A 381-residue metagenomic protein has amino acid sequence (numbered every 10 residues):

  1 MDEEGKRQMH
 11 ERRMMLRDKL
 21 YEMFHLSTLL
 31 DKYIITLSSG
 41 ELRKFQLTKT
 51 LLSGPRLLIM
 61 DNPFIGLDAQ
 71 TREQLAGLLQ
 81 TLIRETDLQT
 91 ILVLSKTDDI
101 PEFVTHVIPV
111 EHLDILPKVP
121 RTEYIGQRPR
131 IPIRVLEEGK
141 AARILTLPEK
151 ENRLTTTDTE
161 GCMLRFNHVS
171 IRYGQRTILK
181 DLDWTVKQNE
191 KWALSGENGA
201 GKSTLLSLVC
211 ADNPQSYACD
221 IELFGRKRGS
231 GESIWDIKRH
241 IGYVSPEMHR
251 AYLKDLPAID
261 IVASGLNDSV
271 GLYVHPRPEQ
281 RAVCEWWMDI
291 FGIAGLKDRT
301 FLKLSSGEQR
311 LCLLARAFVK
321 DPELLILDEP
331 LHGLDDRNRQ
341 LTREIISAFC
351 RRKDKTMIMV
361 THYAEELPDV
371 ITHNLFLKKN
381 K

Functional and structural regions predicted by a protein language model:
M1-T36, P246-K303: ABC-family P-loop ATPase nucleotide-binding domains
L47, L314: Hydrophobic anchor residue at the start of the ABC signature
L58-N62, L325-E329: Catalytic Walker B motif of ABC-type/P-loop ATPase nucleotide-binding domains
V110-I144, P368-D369, L377-K381: Conserved beta-strand-loop-alpha-helix hinge in the C-terminal portion of ABC ATPase nucleotide-binding domains
L164, I178-D181: Conserved structural motif at the start of ABC-family nucleotide-binding domains
S195-E197: The feature captures the beta-strand-to-loop junction immediately N-terminal to the Walker
D220-D236: ABC ATPase NBD Q-loop/coupling interface
